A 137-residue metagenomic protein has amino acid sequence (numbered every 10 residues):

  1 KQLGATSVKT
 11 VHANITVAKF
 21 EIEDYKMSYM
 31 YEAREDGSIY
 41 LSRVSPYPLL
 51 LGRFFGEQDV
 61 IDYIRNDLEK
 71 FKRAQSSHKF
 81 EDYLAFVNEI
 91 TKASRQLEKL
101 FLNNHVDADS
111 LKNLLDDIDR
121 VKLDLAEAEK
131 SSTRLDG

Functional and structural regions predicted by a protein language model:
K1-S7, I64, L68: Hydrophobic, Leu/Ile/Phe/Ala-enriched alpha-helical segments that form helix-helix packing faces
L3-G4, Y40, E57, V106-S110: Long, charge-dense low-complexity segments
L3-I39: Amphipathic, interaction-prone secondary-structure segments
G4, V44-P48, S77, E81: Generic preference for well-ordered secondary structure
F20-I22, F55, I64, L114 (+2 more regions): Extended hydrophobic/Leu-rich segments
K26-E69: Intrinsically disordered, low-complexity regulatory segments enriched in Ser/Thr/Pro and charged residues
K72-S131, L135: Charged/polar low-complexity intrinsically disordered segments, enriched in acidic residues
